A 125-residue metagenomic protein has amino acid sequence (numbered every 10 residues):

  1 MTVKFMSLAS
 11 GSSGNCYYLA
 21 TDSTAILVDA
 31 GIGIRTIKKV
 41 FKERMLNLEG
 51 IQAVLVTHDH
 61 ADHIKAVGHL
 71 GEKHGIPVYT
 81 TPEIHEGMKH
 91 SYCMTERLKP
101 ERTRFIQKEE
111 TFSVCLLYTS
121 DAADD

Functional and structural regions predicted by a protein language model:
M1-R44: Conserved beta-strand hairpin/beta-sheet module of binuclear metal-dependent hydrolase folds, prominently
S23, L116-L117: Glycine-centered tight beta-turn/hairpin loop motif at sheet-sheet or coil-to-beta transitions
I32, A61, D124: Short, glycine/acidic-enriched loop or turn micro-motifs at the edges of active sites
R35-T81: Active-site metal-binding motif and surrounding structural segment of the metallo-beta-lactamase
L46-E49, L98, L117: Structured loop/turn residues at beta-strand edges in well-structured enzyme cores
G71, T80-S113: Glycine/small-residue-rich loop that forms an oxyanion/phosphate-binding "nest" at active or ligand-binding sites
Y118-D125: Conserved small/polar residues in nucleotide/adenosyl-binding loops
